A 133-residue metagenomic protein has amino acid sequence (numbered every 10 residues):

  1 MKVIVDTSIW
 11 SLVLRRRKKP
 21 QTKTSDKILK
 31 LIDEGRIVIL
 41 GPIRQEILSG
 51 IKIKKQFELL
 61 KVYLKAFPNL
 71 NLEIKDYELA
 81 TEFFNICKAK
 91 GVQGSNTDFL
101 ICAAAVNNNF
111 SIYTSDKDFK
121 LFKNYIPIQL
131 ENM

Functional and structural regions predicted by a protein language model:
M1-I39, S49-V62: Short, well-structured N-terminal submotif of metal-dependent ribonuclease cores
V5-D6, I43, S115: A secondary-structure boundary/capping signal
D6-T7, I47, A80, A105: Generic structural signal for small/hydrophobic residues in well-ordered secondary structure, especially within
W10, R44-I47, F119-K120: A generic structural signal for short hydrophobic patches within well-formed alpha-helices
K18, P68-Y113: Active-site neighborhoods of divalent-metal-dependent phosphate/nucleic-acid chemistry enzymes
S25, L40, R44, F57-L60 (+2 more regions): A general structural signal for well-ordered alpha-helical segments in protein cores
K27-L29, C102, V106-M133: Acidic, PIN/NYN-like endoribonuclease modules and their adjacent C-terminal/linker elements
E34-G35, Y63-F67, K90, N108 (+1 more regions): Structured helix-beta-strand junction loops
